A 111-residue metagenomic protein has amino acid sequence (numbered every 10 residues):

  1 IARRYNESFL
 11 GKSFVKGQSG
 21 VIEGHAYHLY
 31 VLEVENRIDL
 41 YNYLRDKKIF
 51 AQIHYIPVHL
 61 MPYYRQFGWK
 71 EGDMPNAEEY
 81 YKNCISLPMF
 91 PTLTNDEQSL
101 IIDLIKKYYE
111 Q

Functional and structural regions predicted by a protein language model:
I1-Q111: PLP-dependent aminotransferase class I/II
